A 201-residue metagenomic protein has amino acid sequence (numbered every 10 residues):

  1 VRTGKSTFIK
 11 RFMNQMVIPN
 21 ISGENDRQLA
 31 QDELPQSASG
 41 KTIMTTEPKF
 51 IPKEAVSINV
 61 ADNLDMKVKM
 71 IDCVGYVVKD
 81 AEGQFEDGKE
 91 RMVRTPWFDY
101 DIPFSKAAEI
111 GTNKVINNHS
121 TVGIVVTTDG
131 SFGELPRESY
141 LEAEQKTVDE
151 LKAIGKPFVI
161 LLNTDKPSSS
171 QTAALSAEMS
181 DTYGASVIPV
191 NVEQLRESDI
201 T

Functional and structural regions predicted by a protein language model:
V1-D99: Conserved G1/Walker A P-loop phosphate-binding module
N59-L64, V115-H119, E150-I154, D181: Conserved catalytic network of the ASCE P-loop NTPase/AAA+ motor domain
G75-V78, D129-F132, D165-S168, Q194-R196: Conserved nucleotide-binding/hydrolysis micro-motifs of P-loop NTPases
D80-G83, E134-S139, S169-A173: Conserved ATPase-coupling elements of RecA-like P-loop NTPase cores
A81-F132: Inter-motif core of Ras-like GTPase G domains
I110-G111, F132-G155: Amphipathic helical hotspot of TIR/SEFIR-family domains
I124-D129, E134, I160-L162, P189-N191: Conserved beta-strand segments of the P-loop GTPase G domain that flank and frequently precede/overlap
K146-V159, T164-T201: Canonical P-loop GTPase G-domain recognition
